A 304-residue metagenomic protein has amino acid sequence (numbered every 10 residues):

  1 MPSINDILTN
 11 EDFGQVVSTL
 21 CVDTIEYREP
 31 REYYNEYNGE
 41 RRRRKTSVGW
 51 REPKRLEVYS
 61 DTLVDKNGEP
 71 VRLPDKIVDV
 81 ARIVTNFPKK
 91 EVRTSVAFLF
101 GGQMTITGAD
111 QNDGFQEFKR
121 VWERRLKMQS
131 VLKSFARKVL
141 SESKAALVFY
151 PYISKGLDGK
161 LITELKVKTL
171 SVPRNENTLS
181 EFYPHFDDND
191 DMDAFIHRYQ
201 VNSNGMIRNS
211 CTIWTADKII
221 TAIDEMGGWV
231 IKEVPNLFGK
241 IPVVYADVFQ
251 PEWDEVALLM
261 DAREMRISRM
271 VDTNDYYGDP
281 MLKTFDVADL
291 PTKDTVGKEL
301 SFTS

Functional and structural regions predicted by a protein language model:
M1-L165: Extended, helix-rich architectural segments
I4-L8, F13-L20, L63, V84 (+8 more regions): Extended hydrophobic/Leu-rich segments
G14, I25-R28, L63, N67 (+12 more regions): Intrinsically disordered, low-complexity regions of eukaryotic proteins
K54, V58-V64, R72-R82, N204-M206 (+2 more regions): Charged, low-complexity, helix/coiled-coil-prone segments
R120, Q129, K133-F249: Extended, regular secondary-structure scaffolds
R124-M128, P173-R174, L259-A262: A short linear-motif detector with a strong N-terminal bias
D224-S304: Extended, charged amphipathic alpha-helical segments
